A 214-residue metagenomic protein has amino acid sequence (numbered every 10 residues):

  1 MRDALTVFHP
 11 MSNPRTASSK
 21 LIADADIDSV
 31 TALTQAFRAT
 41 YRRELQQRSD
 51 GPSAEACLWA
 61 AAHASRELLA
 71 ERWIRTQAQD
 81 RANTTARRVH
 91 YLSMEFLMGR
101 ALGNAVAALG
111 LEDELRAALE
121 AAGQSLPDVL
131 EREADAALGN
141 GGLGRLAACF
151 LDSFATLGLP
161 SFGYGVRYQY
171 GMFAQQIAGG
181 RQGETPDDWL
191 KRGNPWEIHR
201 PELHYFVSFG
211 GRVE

Functional and structural regions predicted by a protein language model:
L5-E214: A conserved ligand/cofactor-binding region detector
